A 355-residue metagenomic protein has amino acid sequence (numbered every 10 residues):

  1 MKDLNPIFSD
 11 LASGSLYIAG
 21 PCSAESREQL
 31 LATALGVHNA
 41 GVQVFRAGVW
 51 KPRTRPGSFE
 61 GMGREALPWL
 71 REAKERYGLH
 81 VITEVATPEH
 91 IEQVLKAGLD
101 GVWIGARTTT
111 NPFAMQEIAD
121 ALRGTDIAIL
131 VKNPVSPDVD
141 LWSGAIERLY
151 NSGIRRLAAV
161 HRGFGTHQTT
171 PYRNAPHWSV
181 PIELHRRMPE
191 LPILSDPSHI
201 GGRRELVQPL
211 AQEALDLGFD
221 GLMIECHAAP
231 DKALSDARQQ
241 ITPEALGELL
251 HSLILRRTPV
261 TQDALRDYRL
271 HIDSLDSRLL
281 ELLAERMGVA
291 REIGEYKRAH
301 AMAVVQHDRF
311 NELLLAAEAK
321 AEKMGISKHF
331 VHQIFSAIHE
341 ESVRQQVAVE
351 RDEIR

Functional and structural regions predicted by a protein language model:
M1-I18: N-terminal amphipathic alpha-helix/helix-capping segment at the start of soluble metabolic enzymes
D10, A114-E248, S252, R257-T261: Catalytic alpha/beta core domains of metabolic enzymes, predominantly
S15-A32, P56-E60, L79-V85, G105-A106 (+4 more regions): Active-site mouth loops of central-metabolism enzymes
S15-P21, Q43-A47, V81-T83, V102-I104 (+4 more regions): Hydrophobic faces of well-ordered beta-strands that scaffold small-molecule active sites in alpha/beta enzyme cores
E25, A34, H38, Q43 (+2 more regions): Long, contiguous binding/interaction regions
R46-E65, A228-A237, I293-M302: Glycine-rich, proline-tolerant flexible connector loops at the mouths of alpha/beta enzymes
E60-M62, G78-I91, D100-A114, I127-V139 (+1 more regions): Catalytic beta/alpha-barrel core
L253-R355: Extended, charge-rich alpha-helical interface modules
